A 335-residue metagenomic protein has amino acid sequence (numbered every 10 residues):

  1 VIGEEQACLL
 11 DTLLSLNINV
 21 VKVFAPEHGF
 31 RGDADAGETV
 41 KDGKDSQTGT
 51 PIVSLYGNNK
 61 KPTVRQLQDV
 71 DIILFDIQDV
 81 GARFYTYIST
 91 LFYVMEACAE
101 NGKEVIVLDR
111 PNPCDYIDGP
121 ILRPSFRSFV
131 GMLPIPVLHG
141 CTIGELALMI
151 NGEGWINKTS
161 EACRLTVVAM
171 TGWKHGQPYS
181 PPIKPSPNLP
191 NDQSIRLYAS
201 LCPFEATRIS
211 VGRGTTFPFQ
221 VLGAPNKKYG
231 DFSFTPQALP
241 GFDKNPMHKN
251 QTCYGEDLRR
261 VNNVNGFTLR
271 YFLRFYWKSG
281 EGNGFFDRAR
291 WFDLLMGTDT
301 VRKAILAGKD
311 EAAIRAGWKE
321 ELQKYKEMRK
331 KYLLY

Functional and structural regions predicted by a protein language model:
I18, C98-E104: A short helix->loop->beta-strand "cap" motif at the edges of active sites that frequently abuts
N19-E27, L108: Short internal beta-strands
G32-A36, I106-R127: Glycine-rich, charge-decorated loop segments at or immediately adjacent to ligand/cofactor-binding or catalytic sites
K41-D69: Glycine-rich oxoanion-binding loops at beta->alpha junctions
D79-L91: Glycine/threonine-rich flexible loop motifs
F126-S200: Conserved anion/nucleotide-ligand pocket segment
T171-K249: Glycine-rich, aromatic-lined ligand/substrate-binding cores of catalytic and carbohydrate-binding domains
P218, L222-K319, Q323: Conserved functional hotspot residues or short segments at active or partner-binding sites across diverse domains
